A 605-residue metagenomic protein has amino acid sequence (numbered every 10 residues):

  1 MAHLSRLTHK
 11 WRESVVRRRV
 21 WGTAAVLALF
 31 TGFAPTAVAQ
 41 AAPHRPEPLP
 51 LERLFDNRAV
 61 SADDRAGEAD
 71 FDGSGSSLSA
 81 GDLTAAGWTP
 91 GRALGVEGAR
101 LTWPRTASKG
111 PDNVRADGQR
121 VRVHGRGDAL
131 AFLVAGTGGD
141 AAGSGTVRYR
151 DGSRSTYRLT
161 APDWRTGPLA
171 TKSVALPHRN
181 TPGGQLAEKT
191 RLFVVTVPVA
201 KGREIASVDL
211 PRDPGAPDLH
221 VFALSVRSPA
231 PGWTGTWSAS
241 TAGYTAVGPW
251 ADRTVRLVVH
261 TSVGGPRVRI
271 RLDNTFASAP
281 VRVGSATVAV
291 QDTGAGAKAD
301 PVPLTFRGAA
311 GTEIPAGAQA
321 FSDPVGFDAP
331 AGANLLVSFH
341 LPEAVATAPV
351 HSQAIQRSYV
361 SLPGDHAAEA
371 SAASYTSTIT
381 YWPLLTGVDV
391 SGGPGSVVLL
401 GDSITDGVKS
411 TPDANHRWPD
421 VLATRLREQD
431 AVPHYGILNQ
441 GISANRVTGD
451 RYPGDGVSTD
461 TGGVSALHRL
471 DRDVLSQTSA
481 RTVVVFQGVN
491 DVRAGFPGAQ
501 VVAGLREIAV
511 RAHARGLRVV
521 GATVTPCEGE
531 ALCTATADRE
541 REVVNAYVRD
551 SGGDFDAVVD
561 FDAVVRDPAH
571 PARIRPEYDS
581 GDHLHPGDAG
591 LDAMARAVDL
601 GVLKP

Functional and structural regions predicted by a protein language model:
A2-R12, R17-T23, G32-G243: N-terminal/edge-of-domain interface segments
A39-L78, R122-R126, A135, K201 (+2 more regions): N-terminal secretory targeting modules
F132-L133, L400-G401, Q440, A522: Short hydrophobic segments within beta-strands
T137-G139, W164, E343-A344, S403-G407 (+5 more regions): Solvent-exposed loop/turn segments at secondary-structure junctions within structured extracellular/periplasmic domains
A289, A372, T386, V398 (+1 more regions): Conserved SGNH/GDSL esterase-like catalytic core that processes O-acyl groups on lipids and polysaccharides
H416, D420, T424, H468 (+10 more regions): Solvent-exposed, polar/charged alpha-helical surfaces in well-ordered, non-transmembrane soluble domains, broadly
P453-S458, T525-P605: Catalytic His-Asp segment of secreted/periplasmic serine-dependent ester chemistry enzymes
F486-R493, I508-E542: Active-site segments of SGNH/GDSL-like serine hydrolases that catalyze O-acetyl group transfer/hydrolysis on lipids
